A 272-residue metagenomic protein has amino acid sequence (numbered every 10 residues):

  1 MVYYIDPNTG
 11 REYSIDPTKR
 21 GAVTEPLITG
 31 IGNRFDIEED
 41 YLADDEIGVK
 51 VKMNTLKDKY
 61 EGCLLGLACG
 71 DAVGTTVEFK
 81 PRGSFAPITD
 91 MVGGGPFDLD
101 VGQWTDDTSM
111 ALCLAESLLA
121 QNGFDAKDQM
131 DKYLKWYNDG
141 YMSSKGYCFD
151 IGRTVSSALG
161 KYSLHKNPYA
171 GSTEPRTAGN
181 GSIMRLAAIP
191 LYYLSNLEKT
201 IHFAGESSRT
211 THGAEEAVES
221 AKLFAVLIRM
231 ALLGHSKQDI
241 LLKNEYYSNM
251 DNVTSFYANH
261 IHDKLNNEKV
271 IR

Functional and structural regions predicted by a protein language model:
V2-R272: Structured, active/binding-site neighborhoods that engage oxygen-rich ligands
